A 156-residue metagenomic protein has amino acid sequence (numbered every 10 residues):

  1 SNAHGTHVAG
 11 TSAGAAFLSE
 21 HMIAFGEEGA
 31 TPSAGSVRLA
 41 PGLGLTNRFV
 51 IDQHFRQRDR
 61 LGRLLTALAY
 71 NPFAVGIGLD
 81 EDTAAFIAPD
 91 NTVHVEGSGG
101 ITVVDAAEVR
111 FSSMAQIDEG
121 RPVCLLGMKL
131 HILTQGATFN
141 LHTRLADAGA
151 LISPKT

Functional and structural regions predicted by a protein language model:
S1-M22: Catalytic nucleophile loop
M22-T156: C-terminal and late-domain segments of enzyme folds
